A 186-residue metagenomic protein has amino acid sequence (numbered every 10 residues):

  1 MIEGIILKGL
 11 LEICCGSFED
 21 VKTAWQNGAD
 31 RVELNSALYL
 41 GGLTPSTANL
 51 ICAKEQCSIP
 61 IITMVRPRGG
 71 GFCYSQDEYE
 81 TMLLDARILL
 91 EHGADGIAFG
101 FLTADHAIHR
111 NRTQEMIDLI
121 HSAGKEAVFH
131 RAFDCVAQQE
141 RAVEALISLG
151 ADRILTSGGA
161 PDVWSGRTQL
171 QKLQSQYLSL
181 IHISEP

Functional and structural regions predicted by a protein language model:
I6-G16, P67-T81, V128-Q138: Active-site mouth loops of central-metabolism enzymes
E12-C14, R31-E33, I62, A98 (+2 more regions): Conserved beta-strand positions in the central sheet of alpha/beta enzyme cores
G16-T23, E78-I88, A137-E144: Short, acidic/polar
A24, L89, H130, I154: Conserved, mostly hydrophobic/aromatic
Y39-C57, T103-L119, V136-R141, P161-Q174: Active-site-adjacent beta->alpha loops and helix N-cap segments on the catalytic face of soluble alpha/beta enzymes
P60-R110: Glycine/small-residue-rich loop that forms an oxyanion/phosphate-binding "nest" at active or ligand-binding sites
I181-P186: Residue-level detector of conserved catalytic or cofactor/ligand-binding positions in enzyme active sites
